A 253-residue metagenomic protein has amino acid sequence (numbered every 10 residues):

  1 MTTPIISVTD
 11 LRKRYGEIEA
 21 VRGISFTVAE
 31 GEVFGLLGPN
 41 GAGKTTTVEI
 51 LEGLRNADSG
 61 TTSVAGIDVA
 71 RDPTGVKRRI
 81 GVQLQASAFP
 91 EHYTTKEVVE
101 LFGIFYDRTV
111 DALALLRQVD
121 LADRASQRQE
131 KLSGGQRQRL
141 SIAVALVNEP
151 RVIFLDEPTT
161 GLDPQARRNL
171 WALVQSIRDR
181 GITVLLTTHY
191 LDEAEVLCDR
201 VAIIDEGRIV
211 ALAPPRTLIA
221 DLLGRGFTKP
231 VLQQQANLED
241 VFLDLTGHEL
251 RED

Functional and structural regions predicted by a protein language model:
G60-R71, V76: Conserved ABC transporter NBD signature motif
E100, I104, T109-R124: Conserved ABC ATPase "signature" region
I142: Hydrophobic anchor residue at the start of the ABC signature
E149: Conserved catalytic motifs of ABC-family nucleotide-binding domains
I153-E157: Catalytic Walker B motif of ABC-type/P-loop ATPase nucleotide-binding domains
L212-A213: ABC ATPase "signature
